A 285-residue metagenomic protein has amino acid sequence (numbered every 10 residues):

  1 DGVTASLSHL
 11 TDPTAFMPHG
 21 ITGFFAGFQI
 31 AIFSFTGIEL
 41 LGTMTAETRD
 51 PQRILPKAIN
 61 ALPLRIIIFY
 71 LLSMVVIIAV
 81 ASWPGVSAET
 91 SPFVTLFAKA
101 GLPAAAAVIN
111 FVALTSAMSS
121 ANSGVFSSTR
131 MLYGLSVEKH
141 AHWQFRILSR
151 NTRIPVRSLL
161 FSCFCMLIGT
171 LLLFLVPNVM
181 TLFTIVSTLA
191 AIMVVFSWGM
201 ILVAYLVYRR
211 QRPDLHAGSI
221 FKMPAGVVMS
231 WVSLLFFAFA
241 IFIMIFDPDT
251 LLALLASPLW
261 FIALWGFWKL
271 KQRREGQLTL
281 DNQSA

Functional and structural regions predicted by a protein language model:
D1-P13, I32, M74-A81, W198-L215 (+1 more regions): Hydrophobic alpha-helical segments and their helix-loop junctions in multi-pass secondary transporters
G2-F24, P177-L182, P248: Inter-helical loop and helix-membrane interface segments of multi-pass membrane transporters/permeases
T11-T14, A58-N122, A141-A190: TM-loop-TM module centered on a large, flexible mid-protein loop between adjacent transmembrane helices in multi-pass
I30, F35-T48, A106-W143, S187-I192 (+1 more regions): Membrane-helix boundary/coupling elements in multi-pass transport proteins
M74-I78, M166-F174, L202-R209, A240-M244 (+1 more regions): Structural signal for membrane-spanning alpha-helices in multi-pass inner-membrane proteins, emphasizing helix cores
S91-V94, V108, L171-I201, A217-I220 (+1 more regions): Transmembrane helix-loop boundary segments of multi-pass membrane transporters
Q144-T152, V195-D247, L278, N282-A285: C-terminal membrane-solvent junction of multi-pass transporters and transport-like membrane proteins
